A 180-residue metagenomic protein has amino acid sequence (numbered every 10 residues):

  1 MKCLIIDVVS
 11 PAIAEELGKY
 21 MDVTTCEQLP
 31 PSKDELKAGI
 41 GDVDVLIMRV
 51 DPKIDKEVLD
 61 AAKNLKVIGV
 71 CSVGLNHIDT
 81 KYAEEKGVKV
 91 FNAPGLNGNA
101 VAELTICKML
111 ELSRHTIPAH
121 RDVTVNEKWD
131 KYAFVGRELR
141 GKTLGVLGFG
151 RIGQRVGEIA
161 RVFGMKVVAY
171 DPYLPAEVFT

Functional and structural regions predicted by a protein language model:
M1-V43, G164: N-terminal glycine-/charge-rich "phosphate-binding" loop or analogous flexible N-terminal tail
K2, A12, D22-T24, G98 (+3 more regions): Structural/interface elements that position substrates and couple domains in central-metabolism enzymes
K2, K66, K89, K142-G145 (+1 more regions): Structural signature of beta-strand start/N-cap positions in the alpha/beta core of ABC transporter nucleotide-binding
E16, L104, K108, R155 (+1 more regions): Rossmann-fold NAD(P)-dependent oxidoreductase module
T25-P31, R49-V50, V123-Y132, V178-T180: Short gly/ser/thr-rich secondary-structure transition/capping motifs
G41, I54-L59, P172-T180: Rossmann-like adenosine-cofactor binding region
D44-T124, G136-R140: Phosphate/diphosphate ligand-binding glycine-rich loop within oxidoreductases
Y132-T180: Rossmann-like dinucleotide/phosphate-binding beta-alpha-beta segment
